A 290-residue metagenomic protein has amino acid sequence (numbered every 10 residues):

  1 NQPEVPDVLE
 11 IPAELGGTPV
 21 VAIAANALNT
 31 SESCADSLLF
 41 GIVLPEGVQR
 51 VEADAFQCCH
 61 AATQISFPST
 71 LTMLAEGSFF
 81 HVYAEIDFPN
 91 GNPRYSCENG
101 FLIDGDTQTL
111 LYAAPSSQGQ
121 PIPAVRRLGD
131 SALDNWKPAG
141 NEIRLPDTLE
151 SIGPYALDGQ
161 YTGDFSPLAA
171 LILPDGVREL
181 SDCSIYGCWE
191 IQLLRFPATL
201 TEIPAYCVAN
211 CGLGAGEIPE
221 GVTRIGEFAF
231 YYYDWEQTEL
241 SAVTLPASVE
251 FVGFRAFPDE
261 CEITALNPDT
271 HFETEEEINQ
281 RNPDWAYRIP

Functional and structural regions predicted by a protein language model:
E4-V21, S33-R50, C59-M73, V82-G100 (+8 more regions): Structural signature of tandem-repeat unit edges
N26-A27, A53-A55, E76-S78, D130-A132 (+5 more regions): Consensus positions within tandem repeat domains that build extended binding/scaffold surfaces
F257, E273-N279: Short loop/helix-cap segments at secondary-structure boundaries that form the rim of catalytic
